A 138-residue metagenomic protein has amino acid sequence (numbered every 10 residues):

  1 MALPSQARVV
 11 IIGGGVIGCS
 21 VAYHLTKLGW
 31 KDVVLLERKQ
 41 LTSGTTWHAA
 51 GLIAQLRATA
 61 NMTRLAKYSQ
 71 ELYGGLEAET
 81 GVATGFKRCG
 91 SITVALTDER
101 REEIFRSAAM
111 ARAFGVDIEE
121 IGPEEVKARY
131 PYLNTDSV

Functional and structural regions predicted by a protein language model:
M1-P4, K27, F86: Short, flexible hinge/linker loops that cap or flank conserved catalytic cores
L3-I17, V34: Beta1/beta-strand and adjacent pyrophosphate-binding region of the FAD-binding site in flavoprotein oxidoreductases
L25-T26, A111: Hydrophobic alpha-helical packing residues
T26-W47: Glycine-rich FAD pyrophosphate-binding loop
G51-Y132: Dinucleotide-binding Rossmann-like beta1-alpha1 core, especially the glycine-rich loop that anchors the ADP
T135-V138: Short, intrinsically disordered, charge-balanced linker/junction segments flanking boundaries in proteins
